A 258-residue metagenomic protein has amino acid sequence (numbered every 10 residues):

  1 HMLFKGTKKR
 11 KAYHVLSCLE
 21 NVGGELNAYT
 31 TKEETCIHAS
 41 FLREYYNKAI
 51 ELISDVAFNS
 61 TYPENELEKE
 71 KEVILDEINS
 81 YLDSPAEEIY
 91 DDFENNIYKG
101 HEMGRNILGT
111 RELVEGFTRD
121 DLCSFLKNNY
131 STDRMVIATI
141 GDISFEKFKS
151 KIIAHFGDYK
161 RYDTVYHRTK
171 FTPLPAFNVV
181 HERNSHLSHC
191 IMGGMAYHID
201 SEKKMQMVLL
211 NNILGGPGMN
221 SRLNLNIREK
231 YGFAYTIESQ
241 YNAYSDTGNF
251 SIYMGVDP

Functional and structural regions predicted by a protein language model:
H1-L19, F93, Y130, M192 (+2 more regions): Active/ligand-binding-proximal structured segments within catalytic/core domains that scaffold catalytic residues
H14-T164, K170, V180, C190 (+3 more regions): Charge-rich, well-structured scaffold segments of protease-associated domains
T172-L174: Self-splicing inteins and homing endonuclease
F177-R183: Short amphipathic
